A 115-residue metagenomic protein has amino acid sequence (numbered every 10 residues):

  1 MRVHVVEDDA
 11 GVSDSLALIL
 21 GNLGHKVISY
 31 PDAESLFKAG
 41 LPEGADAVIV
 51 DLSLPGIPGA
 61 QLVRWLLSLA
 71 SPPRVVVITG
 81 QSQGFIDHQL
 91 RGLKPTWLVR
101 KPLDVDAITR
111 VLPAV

Functional and structural regions predicted by a protein language model:
E7: Conserved acidic carboxylate
A10-I28: Two-component/phosphorelay signaling modules centered on CheY-like receiver
S29-A47: Acidic, metal-coordinating helix/loop segments flanking the phosphotransfer/catalytic sites of two-component signaling
D32, P58-Q61: Acidic catalytic/metal-coordinating carboxylates
P55: The feature encodes the CheY-like receiver
A60-P72: Short amphipathic alpha-helix used as the core "switch/output" element in two-component signaling
L103-L112: C-terminal output helix
